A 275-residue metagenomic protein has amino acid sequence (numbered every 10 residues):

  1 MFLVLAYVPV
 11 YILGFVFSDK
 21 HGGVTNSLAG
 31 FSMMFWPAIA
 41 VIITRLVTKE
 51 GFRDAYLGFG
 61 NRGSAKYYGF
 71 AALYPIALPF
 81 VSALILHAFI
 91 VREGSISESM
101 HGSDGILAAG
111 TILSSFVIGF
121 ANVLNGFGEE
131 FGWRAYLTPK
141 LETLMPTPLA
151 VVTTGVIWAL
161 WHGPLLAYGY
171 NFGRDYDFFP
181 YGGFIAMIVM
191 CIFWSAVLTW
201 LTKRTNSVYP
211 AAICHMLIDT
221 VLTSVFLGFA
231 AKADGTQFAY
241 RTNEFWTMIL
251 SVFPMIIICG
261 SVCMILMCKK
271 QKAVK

Functional and structural regions predicted by a protein language model:
M1-V4, A29, E50-I85, S95-I112 (+2 more regions): Interfacial transmembrane-helix boundary/kink motif in multi-pass membrane proteins
V4-Y7, F35, A72, G119-V123 (+7 more regions): Residue-level signature of the transmembrane alpha-helical core of multi-pass small-molecule transporters
I12, P148, V152, D175-R241: Functionally important transmembrane alpha-helices
S18-L73, I85-S103, C259-V274: Membrane-helix interface linkers and caps
F80-H87, E130, V152-G169: Transmembrane alpha-helix/helix-exit interface in multi-pass inner-membrane proteins
G128-L160, K203-S207: Membrane-interface helix/loop boundary segments of multi-pass membrane proteins
L137, L166-F179: Membrane-interface interhelical connector segments
M216-K275: C-terminal membrane module of polytopic membrane proteins
